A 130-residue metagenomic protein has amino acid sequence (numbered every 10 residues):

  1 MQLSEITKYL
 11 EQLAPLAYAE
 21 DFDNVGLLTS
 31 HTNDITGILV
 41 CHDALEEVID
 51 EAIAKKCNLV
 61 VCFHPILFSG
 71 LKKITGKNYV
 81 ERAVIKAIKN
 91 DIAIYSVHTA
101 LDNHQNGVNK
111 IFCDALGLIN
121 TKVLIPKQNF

Functional and structural regions predicted by a protein language model:
M1-F130: Hydrophobic structural segments
